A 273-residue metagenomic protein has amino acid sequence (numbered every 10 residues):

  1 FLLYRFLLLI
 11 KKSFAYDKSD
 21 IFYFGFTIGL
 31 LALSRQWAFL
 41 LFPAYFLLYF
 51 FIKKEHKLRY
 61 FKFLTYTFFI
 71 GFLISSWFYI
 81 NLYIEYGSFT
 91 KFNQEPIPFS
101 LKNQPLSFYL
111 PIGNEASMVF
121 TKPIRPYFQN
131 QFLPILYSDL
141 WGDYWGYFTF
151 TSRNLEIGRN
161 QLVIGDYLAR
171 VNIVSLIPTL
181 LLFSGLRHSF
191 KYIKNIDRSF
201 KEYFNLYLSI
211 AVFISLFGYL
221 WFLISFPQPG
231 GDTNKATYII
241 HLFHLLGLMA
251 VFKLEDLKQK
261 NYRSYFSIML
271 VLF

Functional and structural regions predicted by a protein language model:
F1, L31, Q36, L40 (+3 more regions): Hydrophobic/aromatic-rich transmembrane helices and adjacent perimembrane loops
F1-K11, F24-I28, A44, L245-M249: Specific aromatic-rich, kink-prone transmembrane helix
R5-L8, S13, L41-F72: Perimembrane helix-loop-helix junctions
D17-D20, F63-L64, I196-I214, Y262-I268: Membrane-interfacial loop-to-transmembrane alpha-helix junctions, especially the N-terminal start
D20-Q36, I70: Membrane-interface alpha helices of multi-pass inner-membrane proteins
L30-A32, W77, V212-D232: Transmembrane-helix signature of polytopic, lipid-linked glycan biosynthesis machinery
F63-Y127: Juxtamembrane membrane-water interface segments immediately following transmembrane helices in multi-pass
F99-I193, S199-V212, F222-L223: Lumenal/periplasmic acceptor-binding loop at the mouth of the active site in multi-pass, GT-C-fold membrane enzymes
